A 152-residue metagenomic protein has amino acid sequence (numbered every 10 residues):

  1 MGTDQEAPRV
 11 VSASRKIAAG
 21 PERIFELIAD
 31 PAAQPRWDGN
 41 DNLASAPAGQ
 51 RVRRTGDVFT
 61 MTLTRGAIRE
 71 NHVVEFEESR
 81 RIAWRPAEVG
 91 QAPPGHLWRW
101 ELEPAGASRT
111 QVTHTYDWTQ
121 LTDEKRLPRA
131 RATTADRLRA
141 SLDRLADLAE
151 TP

Functional and structural regions predicted by a protein language model:
M1-Q50: Hydrophobic ligand-binding cavity/cleft-lining segments
A13, R69-E75, H96-P104: Hydrophobic/aromatic beta-strand elements that line small-molecule binding cavities or substrate pockets in beta-rich
A18, T62-T64, E103: A structural detector for beta-sheet-dominated domains
S45-Q91, R109-Q111, D147-P152: Glycine-rich portal/gate segments that line the openings of hydrophobic small-molecule binding cavities
E88-A140: Beta-strand/loop substructures that line and gate deep hydrophobic ligand-binding cavities in soluble
